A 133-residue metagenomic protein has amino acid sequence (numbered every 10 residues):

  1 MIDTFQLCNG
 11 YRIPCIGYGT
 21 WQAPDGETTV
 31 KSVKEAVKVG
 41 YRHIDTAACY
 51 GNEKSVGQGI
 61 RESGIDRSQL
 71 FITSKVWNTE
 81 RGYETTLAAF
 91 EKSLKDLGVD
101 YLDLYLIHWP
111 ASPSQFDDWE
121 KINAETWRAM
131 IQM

Functional and structural regions predicted by a protein language model:
M1-L70, D100, A124-E125, A129: N-terminal binding-site loop/beta-alpha segment at the start of enzyme catalytic domains that lines or forms
P14-E27, K75-E84, S114-W119: Active-site mouth loops of central-metabolism enzymes
P24, L87-M133: Glycine/proline-rich, positively charged, aromatic-decorated active-site loop/lid region on the catalytic face
R42-H43, R61, Q69, R81 (+3 more regions): Short alpha-helical interface elements
R67-R81, Y101-P110: A short, structured active-site edge motif that brings together acidic residues
